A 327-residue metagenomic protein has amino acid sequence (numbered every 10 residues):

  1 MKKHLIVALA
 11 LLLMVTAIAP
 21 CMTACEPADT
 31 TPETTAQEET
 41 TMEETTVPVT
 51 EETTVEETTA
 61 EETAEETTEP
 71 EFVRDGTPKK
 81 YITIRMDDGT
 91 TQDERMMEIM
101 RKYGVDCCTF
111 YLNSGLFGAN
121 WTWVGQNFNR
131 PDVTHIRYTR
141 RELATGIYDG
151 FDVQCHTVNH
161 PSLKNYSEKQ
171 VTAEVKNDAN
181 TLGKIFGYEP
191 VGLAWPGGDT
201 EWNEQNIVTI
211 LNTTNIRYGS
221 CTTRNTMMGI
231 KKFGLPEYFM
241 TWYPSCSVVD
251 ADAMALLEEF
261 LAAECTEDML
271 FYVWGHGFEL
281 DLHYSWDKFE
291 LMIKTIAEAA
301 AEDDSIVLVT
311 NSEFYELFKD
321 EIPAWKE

Functional and structural regions predicted by a protein language model:
M1-A10: Positively charged n-region of N-terminal signal peptides that target proteins for export
A10-A19: Bacterial N-terminal signal peptides
I18-A36: Sec-dependent signal peptide cleavage junction
T30-T68: Intrinsically disordered, low-complexity serine/threonine-rich repeat tracts
E69-R95: Boundary/entry segment of secreted carbohydrate-active catalytic domains
P70-G76, R101-Y103, L112, G118-A119 (+3 more regions): C-terminal domain-boundary segment and adjacent tail
I82, Y103-Q205, T223-T241, M269-L280: Metal-dependent polysaccharide deacetylase catalytic core of the NodB/CE4 family, i.e., the active-site-bearing domain
M97, T139-A144, T172-L182, V208 (+2 more regions): Generic structural signal for well-ordered alpha-helices, preferentially at hydrophobic/aromatic core positions
